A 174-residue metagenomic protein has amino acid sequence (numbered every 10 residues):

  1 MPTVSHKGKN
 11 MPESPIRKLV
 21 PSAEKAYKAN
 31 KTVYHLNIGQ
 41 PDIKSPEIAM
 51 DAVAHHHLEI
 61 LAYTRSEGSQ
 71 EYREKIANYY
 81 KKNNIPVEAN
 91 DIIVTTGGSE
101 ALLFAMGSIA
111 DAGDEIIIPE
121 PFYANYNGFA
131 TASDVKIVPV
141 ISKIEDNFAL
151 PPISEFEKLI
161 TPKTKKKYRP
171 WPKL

Functional and structural regions predicted by a protein language model:
P2, K7-G97, F104: N-terminal small-domain helix-loop-helix segment of the aminotransferase-like
S22, A105, E155-L159: CheY-like receiver
T32, E115, K136: Residue-level detector of anion-binding/catalytic polar loops
H35, V94, I118, P139-I141: Structural signal for conserved beta-strand scaffold positions within catalytic alpha/beta enzyme cores
V87-I92, A112-E115, K163: Short acidic capping loops at alpha-helix termini that bridge into adjacent secondary structure
S108-A130: Conserved PLP-anchoring active-site segment centered on the Schiff-base-forming lysine
A132-V138: A short helix-loop-beta submotif of the ANL/AMP-binding
V138, I144-L174: Active-site phosphate-binding strand-loop segment of PLP-dependent enzymes
